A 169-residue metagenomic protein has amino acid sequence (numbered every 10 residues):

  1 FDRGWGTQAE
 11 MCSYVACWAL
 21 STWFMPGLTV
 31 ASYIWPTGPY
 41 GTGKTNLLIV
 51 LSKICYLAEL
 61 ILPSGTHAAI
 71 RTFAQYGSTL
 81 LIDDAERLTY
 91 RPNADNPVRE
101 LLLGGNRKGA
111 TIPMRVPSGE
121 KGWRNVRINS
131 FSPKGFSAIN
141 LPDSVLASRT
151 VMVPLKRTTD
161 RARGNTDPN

Functional and structural regions predicted by a protein language model:
F1-A74: P-loop NTPase catalytic core of nucleic-acid-dependent motor ATPases
A19, L51, D83, L102 (+2 more regions): Conserved RecA-like P-loop NTPase ATPase core
P26-T29, I70-Q75, A94-D95, K121-S130 (+1 more regions): Conserved catalytic network of the ASCE P-loop NTPase/AAA+ motor domain
S32, Y56-E59, Y76-S78, K108-A110 (+2 more regions): Short glycine-/polar-rich loops that comprise or flank the Walker A/P-loop and associated switch/sensor motifs
L47-V50, P97-G105, V145-V153, R161: Alpha-helical scaffold elements adjacent to nucleotide-binding pockets in ATP/GTP-utilizing enzyme cores
T72-S118: Conserved nucleotide-sensing/catalytic segment adjacent to the nucleotide-binding pocket in NTP-handling enzymes
L81-D83, P113-P117, I128-I139, M152-P154: Structural recognition of the conserved hydrophobic beta-strand(s) that form the central parallel beta-sheet of P-loop
N125-S130, I139-N169: Phosphate-sensing "switch" segment of ASCE/P-loop ATPases
